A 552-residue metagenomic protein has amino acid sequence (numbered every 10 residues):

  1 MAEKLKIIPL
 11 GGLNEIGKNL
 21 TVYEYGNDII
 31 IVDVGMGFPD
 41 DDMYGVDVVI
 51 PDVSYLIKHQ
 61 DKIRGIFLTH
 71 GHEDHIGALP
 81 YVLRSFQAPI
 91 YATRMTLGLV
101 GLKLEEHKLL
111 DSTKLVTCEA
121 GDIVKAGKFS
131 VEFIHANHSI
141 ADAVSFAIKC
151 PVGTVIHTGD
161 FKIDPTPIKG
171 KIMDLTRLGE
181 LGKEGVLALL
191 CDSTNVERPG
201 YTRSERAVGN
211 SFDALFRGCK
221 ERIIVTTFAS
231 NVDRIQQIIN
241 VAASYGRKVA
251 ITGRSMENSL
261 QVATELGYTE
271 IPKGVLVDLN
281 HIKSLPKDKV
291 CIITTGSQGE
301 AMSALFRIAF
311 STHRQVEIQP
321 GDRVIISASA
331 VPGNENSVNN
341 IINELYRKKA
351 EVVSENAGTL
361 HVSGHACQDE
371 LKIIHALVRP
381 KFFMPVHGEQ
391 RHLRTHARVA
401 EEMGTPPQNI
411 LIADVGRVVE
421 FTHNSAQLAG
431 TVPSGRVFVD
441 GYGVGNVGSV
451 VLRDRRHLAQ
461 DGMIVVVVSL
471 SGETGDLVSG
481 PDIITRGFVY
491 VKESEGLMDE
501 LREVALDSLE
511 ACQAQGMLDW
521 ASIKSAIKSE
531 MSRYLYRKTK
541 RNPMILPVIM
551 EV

Functional and structural regions predicted by a protein language model:
A2-F67, H72-S284, S303-E317, N336-N340: His/Asp/Glu-rich metal-coordinating catalytic cores of metallo-dependent phosphodiesterases/hydrolases acting on
E15, I140, P286, L458-Q460 (+1 more regions): Solvent-exposed loop and beta-edge segments used for protein-protein assembly and interaction
P89, M384, L546-P547: Short glycine-rich phosphate-binding loop at a beta-alpha junction
L104, A400, L535: Conserved hydrophobic residues forming the short capping helix/wall of the S-adenosyl-L-methionine
E119, D414, R541-I545: Short Gly/Ser/Thr- and Asp/Glu-enriched loop/turn motifs at secondary-structure junctions
K128, A143-S145, K289, M463-V465 (+1 more regions): Broad gene-expression machinery/nucleic-acid interaction feature
E197-S327, V331-N356, L360-E500, V504-G516 (+2 more regions): Hard-cation-handling environments
G516-V552: C-terminal tails and terminal domains of large nucleic-acid-associated and other macromolecular-machine proteins
